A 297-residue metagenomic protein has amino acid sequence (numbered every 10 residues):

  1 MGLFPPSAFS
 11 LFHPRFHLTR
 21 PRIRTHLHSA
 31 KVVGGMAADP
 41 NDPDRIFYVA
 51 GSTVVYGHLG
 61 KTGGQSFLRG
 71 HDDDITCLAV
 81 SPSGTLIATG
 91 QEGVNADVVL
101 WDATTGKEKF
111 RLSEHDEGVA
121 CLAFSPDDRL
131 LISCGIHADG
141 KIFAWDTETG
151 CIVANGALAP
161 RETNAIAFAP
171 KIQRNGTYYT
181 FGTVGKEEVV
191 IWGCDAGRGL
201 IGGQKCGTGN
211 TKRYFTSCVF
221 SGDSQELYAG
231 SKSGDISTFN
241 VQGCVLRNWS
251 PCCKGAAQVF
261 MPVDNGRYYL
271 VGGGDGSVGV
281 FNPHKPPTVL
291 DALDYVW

Functional and structural regions predicted by a protein language model:
M1-K31, K61-F67, G202-Q204: A short helix->beta-strand "capping" segment at the edge of beta-propeller domains
R24-H26, Q65-G70, E108-E114, I152-L158 (+3 more regions): Short C-terminal beta-strands that terminate individual repeats in beta-propeller domains, predominantly WD40 blades
K31-A37, D73-V80, E117-F124, R161-I172 (+3 more regions): Canonical WD40 repeat/beta-propeller blade segments in eukaryotic WD-repeat proteins
D42-P43, G84, D128, I172 (+3 more regions): Conserved loop/turn motif of beta-propeller repeat scaffolds
A50, G90-V94, C134-A138, V184-K186 (+2 more regions): Conserved strand-to-loop turn within each blade of WD40 beta-propeller repeats
V55-H58, V98-W101, C134, I142-D146 (+3 more regions): WD40-repeat beta-propellers
T62-G63, G106, G150, G197-G199 (+2 more regions): Short coil/turn linkers that define WD40 beta-propeller blade boundaries
